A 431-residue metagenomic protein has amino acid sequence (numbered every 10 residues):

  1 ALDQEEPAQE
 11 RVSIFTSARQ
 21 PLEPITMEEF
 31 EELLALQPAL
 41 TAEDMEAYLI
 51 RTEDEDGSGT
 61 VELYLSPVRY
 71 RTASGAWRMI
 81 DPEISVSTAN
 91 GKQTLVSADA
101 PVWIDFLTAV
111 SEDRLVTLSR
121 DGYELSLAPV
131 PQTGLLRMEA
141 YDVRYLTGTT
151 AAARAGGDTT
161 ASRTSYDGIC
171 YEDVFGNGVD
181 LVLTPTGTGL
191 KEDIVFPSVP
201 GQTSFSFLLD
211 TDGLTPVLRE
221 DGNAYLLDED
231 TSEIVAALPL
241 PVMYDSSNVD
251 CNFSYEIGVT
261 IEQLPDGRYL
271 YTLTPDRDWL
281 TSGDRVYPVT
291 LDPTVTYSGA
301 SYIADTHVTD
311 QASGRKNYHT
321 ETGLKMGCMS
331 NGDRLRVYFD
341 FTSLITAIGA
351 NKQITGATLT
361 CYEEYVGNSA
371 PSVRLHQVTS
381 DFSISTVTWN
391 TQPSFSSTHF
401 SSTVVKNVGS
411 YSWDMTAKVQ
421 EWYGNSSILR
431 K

Functional and structural regions predicted by a protein language model:
L2-G299, N331: Residues that cap or anchor secondary-structure elements
S162, T290-A347, Q377-T379, S383 (+1 more regions): Flexible, small-residue-rich N-terminal segments that precede or flank a structured functional core
I194, F205, L291, F339-F341 (+3 more regions): Residue-level detector of buried hydrophobic side-chain packing in well-ordered secondary-structure elements
T203, L280-V289, I348-T355, V419-R430: Short glycine/proline/serine/threonine-rich loop/turn segments at secondary-structure transition edges
T203-T211, F339-F341, N351-V366: A short beta-strand element within beta-rich, extracytoplasmic domains of secreted/secretory-pathway proteins
L218-G222, I354, N368-V373: Short coil-to-beta strand junction motifs in C2/discoidin
D228, E363-R430: Beta-strand-rich interaction/scaffold domains
L273-W279, F339-I345, W413-T416: Short edge beta-strand/strand-turn motifs with a hydrophobic/aromatic core and a Ser/Thr and/or Pro "cap." The feature
